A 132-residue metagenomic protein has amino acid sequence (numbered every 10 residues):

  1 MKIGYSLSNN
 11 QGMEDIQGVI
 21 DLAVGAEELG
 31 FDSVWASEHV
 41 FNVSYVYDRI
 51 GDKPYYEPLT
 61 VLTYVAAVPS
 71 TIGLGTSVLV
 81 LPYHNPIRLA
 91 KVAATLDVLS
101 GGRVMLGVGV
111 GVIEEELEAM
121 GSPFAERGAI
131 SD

Functional and structural regions predicted by a protein language model:
M1-V68: N-terminal beta1-alpha1-beta2 module of alpha/beta enzyme domains
K2-D15, Y45-V46, P82-D132: Flexible, glycine-rich active-site loops centered on histidine and acidic residues that chelate a metal or position
E27-E28, L62-T71, A93, D97-V104: Acidic (Asp/Glu)-rich catalytic clusters
V34, L74, V104-L106: Hydrophobic residues within beta-strands of alpha/beta enzymes
H39-F41, T71, G111-I113: Short connector loops/turns at beta-strand edges and beta->alpha or beta->beta junctions
G51-Y55, V68, L74, T95 (+1 more regions): Glycine-rich, flexible loop/turn motifs
T76-L79: Loop-to-helix entry region of an early transmembrane alpha helix in multi-pass inner-membrane enzymes
